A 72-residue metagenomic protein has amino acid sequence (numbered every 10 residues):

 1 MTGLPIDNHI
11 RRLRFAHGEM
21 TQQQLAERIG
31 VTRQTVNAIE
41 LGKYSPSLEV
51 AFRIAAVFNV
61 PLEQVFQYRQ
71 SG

Functional and structural regions predicted by a protein language model:
M1-P5: A detector for short, charged/polar N-terminal pre-domain segments
H9-R28: Short basic helix-loop element that most often maps to the first helix and adjoining turn of HTH DNA-binding modules
F15, G30, L41, Q70: Residue-level detection of the helix-turn-helix DNA-binding "recognition helix"
V31-S45: Recognition helix of helix-turn-helix/homeodomain-like DNA-binding domains that insert into the DNA major groove
E49-Q64: DNA major-groove recognition helix of helix-turn-helix/homeodomain DNA-binding modules
Q64-G72: Short amphipathic recognition helices of helix-turn-helix/homeodomain-type DNA-binding modules
